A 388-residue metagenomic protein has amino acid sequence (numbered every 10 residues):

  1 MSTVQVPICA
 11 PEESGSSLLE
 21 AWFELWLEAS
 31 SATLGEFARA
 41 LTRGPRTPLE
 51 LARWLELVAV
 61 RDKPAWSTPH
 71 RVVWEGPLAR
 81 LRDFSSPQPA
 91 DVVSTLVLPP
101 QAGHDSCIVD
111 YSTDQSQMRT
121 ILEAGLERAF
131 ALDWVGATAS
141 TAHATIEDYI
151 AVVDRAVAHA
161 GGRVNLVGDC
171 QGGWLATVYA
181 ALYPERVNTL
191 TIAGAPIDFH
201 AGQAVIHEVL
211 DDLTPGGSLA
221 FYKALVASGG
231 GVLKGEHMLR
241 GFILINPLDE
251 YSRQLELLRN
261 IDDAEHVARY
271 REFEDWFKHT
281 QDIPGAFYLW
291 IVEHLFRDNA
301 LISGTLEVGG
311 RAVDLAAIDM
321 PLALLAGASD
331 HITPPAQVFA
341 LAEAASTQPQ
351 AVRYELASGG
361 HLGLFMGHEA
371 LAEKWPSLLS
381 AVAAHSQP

Functional and structural regions predicted by a protein language model:
M1-F37, G161-G162, T177-A286: Alpha/beta-hydrolase-fold enzymes
V58-T138: Short, surface-exposed "cap/lid" segments of acyl-processing enzymes
T141-H159: Alpha/beta-hydrolase active-site loop
V167-A176: Gly/Ala-rich beta-loop-alpha elbow adjacent to hydrolase catalytic centers
I318, L324-A326, D330: Short beta-strand/loop motif that positions the catalytic acidic residue of the alpha/beta-hydrolase fold
H331-Q337: Conserved alpha/beta-hydrolase "acid-adjacent" motif
A345-L362: Catalytic histidine neighborhood in serine/cysteine hydrolases with alpha/beta-hydrolase-type architecture
S358-E373: Catalytic histidine-centered segment of alpha/beta-hydrolase-like enzymes
